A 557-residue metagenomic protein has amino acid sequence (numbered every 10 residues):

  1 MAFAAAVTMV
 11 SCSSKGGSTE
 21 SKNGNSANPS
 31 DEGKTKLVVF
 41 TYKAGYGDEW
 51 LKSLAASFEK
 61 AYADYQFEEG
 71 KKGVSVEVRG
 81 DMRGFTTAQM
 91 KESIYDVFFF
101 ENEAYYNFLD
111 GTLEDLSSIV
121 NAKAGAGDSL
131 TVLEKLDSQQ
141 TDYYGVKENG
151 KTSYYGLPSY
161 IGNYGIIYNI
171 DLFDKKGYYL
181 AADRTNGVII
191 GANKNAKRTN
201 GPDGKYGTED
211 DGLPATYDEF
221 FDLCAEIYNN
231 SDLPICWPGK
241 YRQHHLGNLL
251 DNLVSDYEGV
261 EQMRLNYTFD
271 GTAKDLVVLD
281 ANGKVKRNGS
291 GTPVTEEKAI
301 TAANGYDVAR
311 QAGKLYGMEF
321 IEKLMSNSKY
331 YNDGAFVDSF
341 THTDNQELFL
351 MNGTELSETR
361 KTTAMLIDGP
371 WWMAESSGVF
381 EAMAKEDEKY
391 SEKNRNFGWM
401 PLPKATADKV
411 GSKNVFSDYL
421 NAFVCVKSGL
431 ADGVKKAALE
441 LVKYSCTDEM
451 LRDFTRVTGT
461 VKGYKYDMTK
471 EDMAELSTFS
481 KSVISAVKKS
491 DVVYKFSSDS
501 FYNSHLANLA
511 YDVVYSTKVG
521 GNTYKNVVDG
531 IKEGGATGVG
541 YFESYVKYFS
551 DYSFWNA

Functional and structural regions predicted by a protein language model:
A4-A6, C12-T112, N121-L130, Y179-L180 (+3 more regions): Conserved N-terminal structural module of periplasmic/extracytoplasmic solute-binding proteins
E77-T87, A215-E219, D333-L356: Short helix-initiation/N-cap motifs at beta->coil->alpha
E101-G165, D171, N186-G191, N195-N200 (+2 more regions): Hinge/lid segment of periplasmic solute-binding proteins
E148-T152, Y206-T208, R360-T362, E381-Y466: Extracytoplasmic/periplasmic substrate-recognition and gating elements
G187-I189, N193-G212, Y267, G271-V277 (+1 more regions): Acidic, glycine-anchored loop motifs typical of Ca2+
D222-C224, Q262-N345: Glycine-centered hinge/linker elements that transmit conformational signals in sensory and ligand-binding systems
Y316-N327, N345-F380: Glycine-rich, aromatic-lined ligand/substrate-binding cores of catalytic and carbohydrate-binding domains
L451-R452, K465-A557: Conserved C-terminal helix/tail region of periplasmic/extracytoplasmic solute-binding proteins
